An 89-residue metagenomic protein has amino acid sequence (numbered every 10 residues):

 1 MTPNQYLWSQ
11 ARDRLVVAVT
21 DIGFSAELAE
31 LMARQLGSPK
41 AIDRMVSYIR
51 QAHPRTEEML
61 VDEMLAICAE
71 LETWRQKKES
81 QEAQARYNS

Functional and structural regions predicted by a protein language model:
M1-T2, R75: Basic, amphipathic alpha-helix used for nucleic-acid engagement in HTH/winged-helix/SANT-Myb modules and analogous
T2-Q35: N-terminal acidic leader/helix
E30-D43, Y48-R50: Amphipathic alpha-helical segments that form the core helices of the histone-fold
R44-S89: Long, compositionally biased
